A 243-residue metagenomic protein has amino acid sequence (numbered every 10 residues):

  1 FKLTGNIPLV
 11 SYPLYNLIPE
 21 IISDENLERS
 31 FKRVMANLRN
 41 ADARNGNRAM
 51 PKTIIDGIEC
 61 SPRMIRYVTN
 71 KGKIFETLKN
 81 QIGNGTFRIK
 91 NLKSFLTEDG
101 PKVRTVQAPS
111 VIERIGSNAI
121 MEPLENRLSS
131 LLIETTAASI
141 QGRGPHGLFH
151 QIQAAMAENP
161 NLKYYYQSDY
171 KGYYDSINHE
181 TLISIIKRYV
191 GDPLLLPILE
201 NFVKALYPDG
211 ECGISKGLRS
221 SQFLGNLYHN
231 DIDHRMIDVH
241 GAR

Functional and structural regions predicted by a protein language model:
F1-E76: Non-catalytic, polymerase-adjacent accessory regions of viral genome-replication enzymes
Y12-Y15, K32, G72, E76 (+7 more regions): Non-catalytic, well-ordered alpha-helical scaffold segments
K52-E59, E98-D99, S129-L132, Y164 (+1 more regions): Short acidic (Asp/Glu) and glycine-rich catalytic loops that position anionic groups and cofactors
L78-K102, L194-L206: Reverse-transcriptase-like RNA-dependent polymerase core
K102, G142-A154: Short acidic (Asp/Glu) patches
K102-I133, E211-V239: Conserved pre-motif C helix in the palm subdomain of viral-like polymerases
L132-Q141: Short, glycine/acidic-rich hinge or "gate" loops at secondary-structure transitions that mediate conformational
H150-R243: Conserved polymerase palm-domain catalytic core
